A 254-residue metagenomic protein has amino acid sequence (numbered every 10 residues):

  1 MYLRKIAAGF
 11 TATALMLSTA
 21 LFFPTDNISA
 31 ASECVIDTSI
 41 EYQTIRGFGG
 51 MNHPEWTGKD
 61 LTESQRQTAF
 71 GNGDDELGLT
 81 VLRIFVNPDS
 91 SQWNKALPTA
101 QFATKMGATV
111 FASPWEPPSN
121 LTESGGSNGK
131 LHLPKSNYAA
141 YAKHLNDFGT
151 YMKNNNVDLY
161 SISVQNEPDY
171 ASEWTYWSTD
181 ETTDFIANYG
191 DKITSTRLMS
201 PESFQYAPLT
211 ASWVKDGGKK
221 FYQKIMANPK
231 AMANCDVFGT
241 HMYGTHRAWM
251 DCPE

Functional and structural regions predicted by a protein language model:
M1-F10: Bacterial N-terminal signal peptides that target proteins for export
L17-S32: Sec-dependent signal peptide cleavage junction
A30-T68: N-terminal module-boundary/linker segments of secreted carbohydrate-active enzymes
S39, G73-Q223: Substrate-binding cleft and catalytic face of glycoside hydrolase catalytic domains, especially the flexible beta-alpha
T44, P201, L209, I225-A227 (+2 more regions): Catalytic-domain carbohydrate-binding cleft regions of carbohydrate-active enzymes
Q67-D74, A100, I225-K230, P253: Mature extracellular/periplasmic domains of secretome proteins
P98, A233-E254: Glycoside hydrolase catalytic-domain groove-lining segments
V157-L159, Q223-F238: Structural recognition of alpha->loop->beta junctions
